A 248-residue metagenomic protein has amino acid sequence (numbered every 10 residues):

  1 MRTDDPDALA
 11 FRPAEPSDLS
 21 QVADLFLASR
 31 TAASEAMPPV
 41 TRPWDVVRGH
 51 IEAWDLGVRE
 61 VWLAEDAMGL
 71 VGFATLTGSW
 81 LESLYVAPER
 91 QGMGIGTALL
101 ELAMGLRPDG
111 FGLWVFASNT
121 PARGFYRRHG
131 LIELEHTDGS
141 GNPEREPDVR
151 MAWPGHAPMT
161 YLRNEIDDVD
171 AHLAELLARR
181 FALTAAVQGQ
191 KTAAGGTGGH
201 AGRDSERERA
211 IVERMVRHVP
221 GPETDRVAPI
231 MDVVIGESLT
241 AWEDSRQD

Functional and structural regions predicted by a protein language model:
A10-D24, H156: A short beta-loop-alpha structural element at the N-terminal edge of CoA-dependent acyl/N-acetyltransferase catalytic
D24-I51: Conserved GNAT-fold acetyl-CoA-binding loop/helix
I51-L63, W80: A short helix-loop-beta-strand connector motif used in the catalytic cores of GNAT acetyltransferases and, in some
L63, G69-Y85: Conserved beta-strand in the GNAT
R90, G94-L102: Conserved acetyl-CoA pyrophosphate-binding loop and the N-cap/start of the following alpha-helix in GNAT-like
T97-A98, S118-H136, G141-R145: Conserved active-site alpha-helix within GNAT-family acetyltransferase domains
L106-S118: Conserved GNAT acetyl-CoA-binding A-motif
A157-D248: Domain-level signature for soluble enzymes in the chorismate/prephenate branch of the shikimate pathway
